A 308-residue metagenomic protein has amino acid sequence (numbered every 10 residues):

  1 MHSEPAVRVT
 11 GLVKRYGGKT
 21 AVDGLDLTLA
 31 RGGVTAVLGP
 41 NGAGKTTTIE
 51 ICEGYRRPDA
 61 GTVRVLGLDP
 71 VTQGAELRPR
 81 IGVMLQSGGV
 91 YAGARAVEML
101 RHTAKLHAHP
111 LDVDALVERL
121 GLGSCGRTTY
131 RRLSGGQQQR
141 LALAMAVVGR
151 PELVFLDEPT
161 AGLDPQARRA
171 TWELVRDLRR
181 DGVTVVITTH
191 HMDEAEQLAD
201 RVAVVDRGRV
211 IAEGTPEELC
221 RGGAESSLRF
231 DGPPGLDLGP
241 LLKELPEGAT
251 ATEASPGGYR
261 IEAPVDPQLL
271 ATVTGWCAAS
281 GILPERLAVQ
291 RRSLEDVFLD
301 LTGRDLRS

Functional and structural regions predicted by a protein language model:
E53: Helix-to-loop junction immediately C-terminal to a conserved catalytic motif
G61-D69, L77: Conserved ABC transporter NBD signature motif
R101, K105, P110-G126: Conserved ABC ATPase "signature" region
L143: Hydrophobic anchor residue at the start of the ABC signature
V154-E158: Catalytic Walker B motif of ABC-type/P-loop ATPase nucleotide-binding domains
W172-P264: ABC transporter nucleotide-binding domain
